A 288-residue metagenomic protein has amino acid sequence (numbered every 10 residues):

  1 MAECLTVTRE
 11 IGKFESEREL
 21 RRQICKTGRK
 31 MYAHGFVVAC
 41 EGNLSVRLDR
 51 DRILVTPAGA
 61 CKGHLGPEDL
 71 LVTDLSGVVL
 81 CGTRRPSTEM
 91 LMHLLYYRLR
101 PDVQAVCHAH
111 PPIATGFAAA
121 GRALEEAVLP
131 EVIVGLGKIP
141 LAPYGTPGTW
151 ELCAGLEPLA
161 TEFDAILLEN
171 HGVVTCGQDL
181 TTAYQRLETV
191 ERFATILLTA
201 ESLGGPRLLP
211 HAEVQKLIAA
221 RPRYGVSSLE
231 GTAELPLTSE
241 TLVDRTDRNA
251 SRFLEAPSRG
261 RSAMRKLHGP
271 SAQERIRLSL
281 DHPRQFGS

Functional and structural regions predicted by a protein language model:
A2-S288: Glycine-rich flexible loops
